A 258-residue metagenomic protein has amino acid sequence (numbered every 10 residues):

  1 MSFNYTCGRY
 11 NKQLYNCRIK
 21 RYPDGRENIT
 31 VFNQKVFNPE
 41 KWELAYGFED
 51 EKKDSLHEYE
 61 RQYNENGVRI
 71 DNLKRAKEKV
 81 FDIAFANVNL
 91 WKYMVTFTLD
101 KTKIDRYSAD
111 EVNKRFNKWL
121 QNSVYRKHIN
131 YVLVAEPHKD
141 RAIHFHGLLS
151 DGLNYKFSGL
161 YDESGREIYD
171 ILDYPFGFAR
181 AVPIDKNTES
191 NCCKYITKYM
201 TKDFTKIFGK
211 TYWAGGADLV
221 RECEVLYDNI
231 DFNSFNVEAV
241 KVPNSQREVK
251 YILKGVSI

Functional and structural regions predicted by a protein language model:
M1-R141, D151-I258: Right-hand nucleic-acid polymerase module
F145-L148: Short beta-strand->loop micro-motif that forms the acidic, two-metal-ion catalytic signature in nucleotide-processing
